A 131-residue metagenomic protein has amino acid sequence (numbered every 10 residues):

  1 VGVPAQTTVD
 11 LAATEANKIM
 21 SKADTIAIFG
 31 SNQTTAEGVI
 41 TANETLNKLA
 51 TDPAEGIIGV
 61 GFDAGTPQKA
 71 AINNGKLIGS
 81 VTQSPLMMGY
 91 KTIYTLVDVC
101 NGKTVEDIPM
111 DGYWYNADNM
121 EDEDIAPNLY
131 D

Functional and structural regions predicted by a protein language model:
V1-D131: A residue-level marker of the well-folded mature domains of exported/periplasmic proteins
